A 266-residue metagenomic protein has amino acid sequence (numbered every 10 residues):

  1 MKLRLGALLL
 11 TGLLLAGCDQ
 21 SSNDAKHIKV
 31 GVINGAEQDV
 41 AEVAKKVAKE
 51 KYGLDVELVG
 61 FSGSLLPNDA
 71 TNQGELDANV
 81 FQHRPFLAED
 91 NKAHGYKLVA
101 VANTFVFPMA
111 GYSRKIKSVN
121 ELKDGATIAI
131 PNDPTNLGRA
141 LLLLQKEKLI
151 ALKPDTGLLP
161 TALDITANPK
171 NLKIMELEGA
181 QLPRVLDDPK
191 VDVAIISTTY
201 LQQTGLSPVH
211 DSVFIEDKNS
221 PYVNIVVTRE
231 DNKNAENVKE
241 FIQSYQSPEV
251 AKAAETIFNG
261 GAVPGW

Functional and structural regions predicted by a protein language model:
L14-G17: C-terminal motif of bacterial Sec signal peptides marking the signal peptidase cleavage site
H27, N34-G60, L66, A70-N72: Short, polar/charged alpha-helical segment
G35, S62-S64, G74, A78-A88 (+4 more regions): Beta->alpha turn/N-cap motifs
L58-D69, T156-R184: Short helix-initiation/N-cap motifs at beta->coil->alpha
N72-Q82, A126, L149, K170-K173 (+1 more regions): Alpha-to-beta junction loops
V101-A151, A251: A conserved helix-loop-strand patch within extracytoplasmic ligand-binding domains of the periplasmic binding
A102-S113, Q202-Y245, V263-W266: Periplasmic-binding protein-like
G138-Q145, Y245-G265: Periplasmic-binding protein-like
